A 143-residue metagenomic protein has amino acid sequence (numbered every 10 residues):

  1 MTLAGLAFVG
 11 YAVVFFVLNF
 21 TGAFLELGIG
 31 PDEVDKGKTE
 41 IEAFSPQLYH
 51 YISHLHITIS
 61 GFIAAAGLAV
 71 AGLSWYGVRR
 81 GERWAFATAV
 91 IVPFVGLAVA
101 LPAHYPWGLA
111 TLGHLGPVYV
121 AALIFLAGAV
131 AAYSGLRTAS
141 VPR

Functional and structural regions predicted by a protein language model:
M1-F8, S60, G67, F86 (+3 more regions): Residues within membrane-spanning alpha-helices of integral membrane proteins, especially the hydrophobic core/packing
M1-G30: N-terminal signal-anchor transmembrane alpha helix
F15, S74, A100-W107, G128-A132: Structural signal for membrane-spanning alpha-helices in multi-pass inner-membrane proteins, emphasizing helix cores
F24-P31, P46-A65: A loop-to-helix transmembrane entry motif
P31-F44: Luminal/periplasmic active-site loops of membrane-embedded glycosylation enzymes
G67-F86: Juxtamembrane helix-break-helix junctions at the cytosolic face of small multi-pass alpha-helical membrane proteins
A98-Y119: Membrane-helix boundary connector in multi-pass membrane proteins
L123-R143: Membrane-water interface at the C-terminal end of transmembrane alpha helices
